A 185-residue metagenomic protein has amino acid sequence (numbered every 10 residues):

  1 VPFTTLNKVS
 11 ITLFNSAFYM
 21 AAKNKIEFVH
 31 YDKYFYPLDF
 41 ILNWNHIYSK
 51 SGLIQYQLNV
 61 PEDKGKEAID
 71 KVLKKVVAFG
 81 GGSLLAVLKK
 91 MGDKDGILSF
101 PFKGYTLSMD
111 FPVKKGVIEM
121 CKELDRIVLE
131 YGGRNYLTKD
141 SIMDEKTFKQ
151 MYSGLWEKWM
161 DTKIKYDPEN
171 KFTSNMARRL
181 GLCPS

Functional and structural regions predicted by a protein language model:
V1-S185: Noncatalytic alpha-helical scaffold of FAD-dependent oxidoreductases
